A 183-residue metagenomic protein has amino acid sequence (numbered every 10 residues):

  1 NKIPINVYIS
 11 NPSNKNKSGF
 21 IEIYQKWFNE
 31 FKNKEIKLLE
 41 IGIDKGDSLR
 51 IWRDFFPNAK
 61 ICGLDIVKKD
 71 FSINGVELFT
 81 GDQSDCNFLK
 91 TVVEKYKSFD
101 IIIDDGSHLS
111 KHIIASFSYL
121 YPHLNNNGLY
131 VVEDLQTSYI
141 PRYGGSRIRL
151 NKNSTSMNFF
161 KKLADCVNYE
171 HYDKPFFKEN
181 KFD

Functional and structural regions predicted by a protein language model:
N1-I103, S107-V132, Q136-D183: A short alpha-helical cap/connector motif
